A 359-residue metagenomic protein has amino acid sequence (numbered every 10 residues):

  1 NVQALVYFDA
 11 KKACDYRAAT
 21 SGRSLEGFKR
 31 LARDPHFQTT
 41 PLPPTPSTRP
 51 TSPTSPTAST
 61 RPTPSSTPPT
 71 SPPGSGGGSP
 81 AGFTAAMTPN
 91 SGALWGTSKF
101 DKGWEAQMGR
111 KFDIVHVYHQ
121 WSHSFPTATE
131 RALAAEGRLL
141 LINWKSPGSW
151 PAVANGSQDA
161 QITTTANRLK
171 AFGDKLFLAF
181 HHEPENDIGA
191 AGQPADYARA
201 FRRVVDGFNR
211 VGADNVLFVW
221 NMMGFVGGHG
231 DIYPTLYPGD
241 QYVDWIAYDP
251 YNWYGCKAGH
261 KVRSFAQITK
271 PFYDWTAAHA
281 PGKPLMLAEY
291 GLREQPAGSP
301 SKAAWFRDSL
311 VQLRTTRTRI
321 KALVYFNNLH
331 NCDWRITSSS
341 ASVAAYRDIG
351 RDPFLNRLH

Functional and structural regions predicted by a protein language model:
N1, T164, L169-K170, P194-N209 (+2 more regions): Long, well-ordered alpha-helical scaffolding segments within enzyme catalytic domains, especially pronounced
N1-Q3, Y7, A128-K145, Y251-P296: Glycoside hydrolase catalytic-domain groove-lining segments
N1-V2, F8-R33, M87-K175, S301-W305 (+2 more regions): N-terminal carbohydrate-binding/catalytic regions of secreted carbohydrate-active enzymes
A4-A10, A85-A86, T97, V205-D231 (+2 more regions): Aromatic-lined carbohydrate-recognition surfaces of secreted/lumenal glycan-active proteins
L5, T165-A195, V216-F225, I246 (+1 more regions): Active-site groove signature of glycoside hydrolases
F8-A10, F112, H116-V117, Y233-R263 (+2 more regions): Aromatic- and acid-rich polysaccharide-binding/catalytic face of secreted or lumenal carbohydrate-active enzymes
P43-A81: Ser/Thr/Gly/Pro-rich low-complexity, disordered linker/stalk segments of secreted and cell-surface proteins
K145-G156, E183-P194, M223-V226, Y248-F265 (+1 more regions): Surface-exposed cleft-lining segments at the edges of enzyme active sites
